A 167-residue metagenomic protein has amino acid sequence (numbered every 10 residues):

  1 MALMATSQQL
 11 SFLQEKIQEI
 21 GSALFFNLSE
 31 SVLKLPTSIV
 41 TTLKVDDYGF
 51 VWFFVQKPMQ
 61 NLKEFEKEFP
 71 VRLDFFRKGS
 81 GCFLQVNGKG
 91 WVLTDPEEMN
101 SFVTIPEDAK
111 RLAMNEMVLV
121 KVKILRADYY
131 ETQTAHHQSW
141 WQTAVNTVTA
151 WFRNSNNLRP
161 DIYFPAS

Functional and structural regions predicted by a protein language model:
M1-S22, R159, F164-S167: N-terminal leader/targeting segments and the immediate start of mature chains
A2, N115-S167: C-terminal edge-of-domain segments
E15-V32, V71-F75: A short, Trp-centered hydrophobic/proline-enriched beta-strand micro-motif
E30-T42: A positional/architectural concept
T41-V45, G90: Short, exposed beta-strand/loop patches in secreted or surface proteins that constitute
D47-W52: Short active-site oxyanion
F54-Q56: Short His-Asn-centered micro-motif
N61-R126, Q133: Short, structured beta-strand-loop surface elements
